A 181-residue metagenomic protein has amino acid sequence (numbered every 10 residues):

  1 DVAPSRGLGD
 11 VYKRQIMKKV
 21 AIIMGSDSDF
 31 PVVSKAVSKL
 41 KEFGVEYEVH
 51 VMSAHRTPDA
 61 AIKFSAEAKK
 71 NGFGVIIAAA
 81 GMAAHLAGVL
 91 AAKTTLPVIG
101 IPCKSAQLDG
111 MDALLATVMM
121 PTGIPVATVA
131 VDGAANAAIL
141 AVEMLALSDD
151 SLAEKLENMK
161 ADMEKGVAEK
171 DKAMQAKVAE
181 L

Functional and structural regions predicted by a protein language model:
D1-K13: Single conserved hydrophobic/aromatic residue that forms the stacking wall/gate of nucleotide- or nucleobase-binding
K18-K19, V45-E48, T95-L96, V118-V126: Glycine/charged-rich beta-loop-alpha catalytic/anionic-binding loops adjacent to active sites
K18-R56: Glycine-rich phosphate/diphosphate-binding loop of Rossmann-like nucleotide-binding domains
M24-P31, K35, M111-E180: C-terminal binding/interaction regions
D29-V33, T57-A61, A80-V89, L108-M111 (+1 more regions): Short glycine/serine/threonine-rich phosphate/pyrophosphate-binding segments that cradle anionic phosphate groups
V49-K69: N-terminal beta-loop-helix "entrance" segment that forms/cooperates in small-molecule cofactor or anionic ligand
F64-P102: Glycine-rich phosphate-binding loop
K93-V118, T122: Glycine/small-residue-rich loop that forms an oxyanion/phosphate-binding "nest" at active or ligand-binding sites
